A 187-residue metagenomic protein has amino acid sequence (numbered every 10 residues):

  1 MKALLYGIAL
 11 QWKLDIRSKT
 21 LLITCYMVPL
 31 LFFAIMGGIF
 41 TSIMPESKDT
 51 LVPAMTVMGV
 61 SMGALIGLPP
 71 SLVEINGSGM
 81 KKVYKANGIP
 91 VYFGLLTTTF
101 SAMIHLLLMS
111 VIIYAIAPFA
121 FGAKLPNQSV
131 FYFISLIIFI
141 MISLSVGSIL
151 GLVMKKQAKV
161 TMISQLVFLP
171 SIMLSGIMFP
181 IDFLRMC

Functional and structural regions predicted by a protein language model:
M1-I8, M186-C187: Short, membrane-interfacial amphipathic segments enriched in basic
G7, C25-Y26, L51, M55 (+5 more regions): Residue-level recognition of transmembrane alpha-helices in multi-pass small-molecule transporters/permeases
L14-S42, D49-P69, L106-L108, Q165-M173: Hydrophobic alpha-helical transmembrane segments of multi-pass membrane transport/permease proteins
D15, L65-I89: Transmembrane helix boundary and interhelical loop/hinge segments in multi-pass membrane proteins
I35-I43, M154-C187: Transmembrane helix segments
F40-E46, A117-N127, R185-M186: Membrane-interface helix termini and inter-helical loops of multi-pass transporters
V91, T99-Q165, L169-P170: Alpha-helical transmembrane segments and their short interhelical loops
